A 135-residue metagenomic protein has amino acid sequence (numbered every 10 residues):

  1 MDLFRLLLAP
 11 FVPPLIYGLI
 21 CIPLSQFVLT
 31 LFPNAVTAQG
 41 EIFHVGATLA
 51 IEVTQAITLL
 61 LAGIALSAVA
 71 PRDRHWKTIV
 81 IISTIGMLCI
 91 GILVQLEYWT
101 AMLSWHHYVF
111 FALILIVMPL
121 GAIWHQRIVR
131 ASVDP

Functional and structural regions predicted by a protein language model:
M1-P135: Juxtamembrane/disordered regions of integral membrane proteins
